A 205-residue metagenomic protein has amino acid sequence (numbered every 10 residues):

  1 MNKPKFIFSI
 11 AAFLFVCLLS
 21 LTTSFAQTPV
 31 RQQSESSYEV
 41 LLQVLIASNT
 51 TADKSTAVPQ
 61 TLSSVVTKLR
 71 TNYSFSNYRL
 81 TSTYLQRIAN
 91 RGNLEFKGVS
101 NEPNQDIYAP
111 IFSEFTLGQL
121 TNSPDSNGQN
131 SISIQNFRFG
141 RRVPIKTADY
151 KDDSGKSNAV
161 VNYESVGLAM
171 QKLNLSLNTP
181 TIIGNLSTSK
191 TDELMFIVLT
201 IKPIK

Functional and structural regions predicted by a protein language model:
M1-S9: N-terminal secretory signal peptides that target proteins for export/translocation
S9-L21: Bacterial N-terminal signal peptides
T22-A26: Sec/Tat signal peptide C-region and signal peptidase I cleavage site
Q27-K205: Outer membrane pore-forming secretion/assembly proteins and partners of Gram-negative envelopes
